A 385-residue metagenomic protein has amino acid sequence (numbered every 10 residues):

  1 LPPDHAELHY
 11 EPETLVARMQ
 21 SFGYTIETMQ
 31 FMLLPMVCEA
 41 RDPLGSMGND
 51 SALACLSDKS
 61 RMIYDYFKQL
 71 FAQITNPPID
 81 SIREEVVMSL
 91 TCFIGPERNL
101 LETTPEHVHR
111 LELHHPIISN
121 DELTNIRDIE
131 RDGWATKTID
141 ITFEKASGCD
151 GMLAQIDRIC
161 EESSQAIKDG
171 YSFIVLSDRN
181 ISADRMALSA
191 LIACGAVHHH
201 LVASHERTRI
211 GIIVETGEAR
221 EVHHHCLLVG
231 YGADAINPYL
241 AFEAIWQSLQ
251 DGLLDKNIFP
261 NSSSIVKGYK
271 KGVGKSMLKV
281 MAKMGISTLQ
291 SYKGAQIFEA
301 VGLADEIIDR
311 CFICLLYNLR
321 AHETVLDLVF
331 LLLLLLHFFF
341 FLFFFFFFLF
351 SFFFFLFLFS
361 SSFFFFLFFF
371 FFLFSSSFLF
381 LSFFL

Functional and structural regions predicted by a protein language model:
L1-Q155, E162-A166, Y171-F173, H224-H225 (+4 more regions): Flexible, glycine-rich loop/tail regions that form catalytic "lids" or insertion modules at the edges of active sites
K137-I139, I174, I210-T216, I236: Hydrophobic faces of well-ordered beta-strands that scaffold small-molecule active sites in alpha/beta enzyme cores
L176-I192: Glycine-rich, proline-tolerant flexible connector loops at the mouths of alpha/beta enzymes
S189-R209: Alpha-helix-loop-beta-strand connector modules within alpha/beta enzyme cores
R209-V214, E243-V266, L278: Short beta-alpha connecting loops at secondary-structure transitions that line or flank enzyme active sites
R220-Y231: Catalytic cores of alpha/beta
Y231-S248: Glycine-rich phosphate-binding active-site loops on the catalytic face of alpha/beta enzymes
Y317-T324, L328, H337, F341-F346 (+5 more regions): Conserved small/polar residues in nucleotide/adenosyl-binding loops
